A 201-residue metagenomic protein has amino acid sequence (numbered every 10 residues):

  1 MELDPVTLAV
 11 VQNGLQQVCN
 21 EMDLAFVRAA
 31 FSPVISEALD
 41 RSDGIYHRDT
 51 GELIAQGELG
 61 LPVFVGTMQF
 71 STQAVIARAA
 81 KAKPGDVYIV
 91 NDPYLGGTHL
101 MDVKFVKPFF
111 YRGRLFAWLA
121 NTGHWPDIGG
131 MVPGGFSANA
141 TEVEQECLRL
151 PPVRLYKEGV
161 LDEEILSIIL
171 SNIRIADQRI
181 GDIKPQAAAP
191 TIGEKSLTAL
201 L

Functional and structural regions predicted by a protein language model:
M1-V11, R149-L201: N-terminal leader/propeptide and maturation segments of large enzyme subunits in energy/redox metabolism and hydrolases
G14-A38, I76-A80, I89-G96: Short, basic/aromatic recognition patches
E37-R41, M101-V103: Short, small/polar residue-rich loop motifs at catalytic or cofactor-binding pockets
D43-G44, K107: Generic short beta-strand
R48-Q56, Q69-D92: Regulatory sensory and allosteric helical modules in signal-transduction proteins and certain transcription factors
L61-A74, P126-G135: A short, polar/charged loop-to-alpha-helix boundary motif
D102-R112, A120: A short, hydrophobic, proline-anchored segment that marks a local hinge/packing element in signaling and regulatory
L115-N172: Gly/Pro-rich active-site capping loops and adjacent beta-alpha segments that organize cofactor/substrate pockets
